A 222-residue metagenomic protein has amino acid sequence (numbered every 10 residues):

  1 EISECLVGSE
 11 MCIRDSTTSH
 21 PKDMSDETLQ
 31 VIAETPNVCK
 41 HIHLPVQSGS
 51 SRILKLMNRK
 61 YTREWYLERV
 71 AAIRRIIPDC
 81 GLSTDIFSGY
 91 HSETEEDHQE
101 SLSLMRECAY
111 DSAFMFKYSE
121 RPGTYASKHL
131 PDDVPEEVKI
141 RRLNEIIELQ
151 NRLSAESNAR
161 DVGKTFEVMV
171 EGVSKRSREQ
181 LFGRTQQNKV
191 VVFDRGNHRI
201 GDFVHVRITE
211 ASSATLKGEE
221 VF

Functional and structural regions predicted by a protein language model:
E1-G8, C12-I13: Single conserved hydrophobic/aromatic residue that forms the stacking wall/gate of nucleotide- or nucleobase-binding
E10, R14-T17, N37-V46, E64-T124 (+1 more regions): Conserved C-terminal portion of the radical SAM core fold that forms the substrate/S-adenosylmethionine-binding
D23-E27, V46-M57, S88-E95, D111-E137 (+3 more regions): Flexible glycine/acidic-rich beta-alpha junction loops that bind and position SAM and/or redox cofactors in anaerobic
E27-E34: Histidine/acidic residue-rich metal-binding segments in metalloenzymes
R59, R63: Active-site pocket-shaping loop/turn-to-helix segments
K128-F222: Terminal RNA-binding accessory module
